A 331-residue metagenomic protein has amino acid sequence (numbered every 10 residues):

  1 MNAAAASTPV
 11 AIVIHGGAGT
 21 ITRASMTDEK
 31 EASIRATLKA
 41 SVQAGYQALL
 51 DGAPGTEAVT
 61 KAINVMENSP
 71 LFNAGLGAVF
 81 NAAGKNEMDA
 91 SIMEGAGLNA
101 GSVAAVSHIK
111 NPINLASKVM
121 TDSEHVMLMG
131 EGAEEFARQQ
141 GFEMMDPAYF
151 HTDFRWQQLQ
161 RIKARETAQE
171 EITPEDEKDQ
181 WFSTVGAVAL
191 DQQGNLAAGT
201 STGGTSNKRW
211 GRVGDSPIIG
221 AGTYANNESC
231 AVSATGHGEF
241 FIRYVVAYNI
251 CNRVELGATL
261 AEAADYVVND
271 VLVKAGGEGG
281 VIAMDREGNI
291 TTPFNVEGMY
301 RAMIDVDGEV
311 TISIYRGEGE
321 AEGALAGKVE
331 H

Functional and structural regions predicted by a protein language model:
N2-H331: Alpha/propeptide regions of enzymes that mature by internal proteolysis
